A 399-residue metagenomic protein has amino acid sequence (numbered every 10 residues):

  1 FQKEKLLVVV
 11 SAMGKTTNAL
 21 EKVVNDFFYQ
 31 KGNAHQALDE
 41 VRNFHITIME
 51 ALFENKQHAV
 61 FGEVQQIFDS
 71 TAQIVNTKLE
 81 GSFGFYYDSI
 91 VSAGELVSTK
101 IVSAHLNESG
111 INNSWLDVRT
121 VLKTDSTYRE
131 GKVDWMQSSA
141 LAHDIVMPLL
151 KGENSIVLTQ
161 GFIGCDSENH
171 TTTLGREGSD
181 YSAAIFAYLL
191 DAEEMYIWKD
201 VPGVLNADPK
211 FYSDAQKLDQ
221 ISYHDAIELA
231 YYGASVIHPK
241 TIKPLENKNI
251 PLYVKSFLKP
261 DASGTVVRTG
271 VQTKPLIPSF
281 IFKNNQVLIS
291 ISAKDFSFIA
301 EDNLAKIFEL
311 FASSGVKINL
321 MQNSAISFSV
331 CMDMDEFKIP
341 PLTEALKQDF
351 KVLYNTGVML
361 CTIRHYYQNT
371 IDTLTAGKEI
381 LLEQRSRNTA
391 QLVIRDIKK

Functional and structural regions predicted by a protein language model:
F1-I237, I242, R395-K398: Nucleotide/pyrophosphate-binding catalytic subdomain
M13-G14, T120, V201-G203, S256-D261 (+2 more regions): Glycine-rich beta-alpha junction loops
T16-T17, K123, C165-S167, V204-L205 (+4 more regions): Flexible loop/turn segments at secondary-structure boundaries
S109, K248, S314: Conserved dinucleotide-binding and phosphotransfer motif residues
P148-D166, L229-Y253, S290-L304, N355-A376: Electropositive, surface-exposed helix/loop patches at the edges of structured domains that serve as adaptable
Q220-R268, T273-P275, N284-Q286: A conserved active-site cap/scaffold subdomain adjacent to cofactor or substrate pockets
S263-K399: A conserved regulatory-domain signal marking ACT and ACT-like small-molecule sensing domains and adjacent regulatory
